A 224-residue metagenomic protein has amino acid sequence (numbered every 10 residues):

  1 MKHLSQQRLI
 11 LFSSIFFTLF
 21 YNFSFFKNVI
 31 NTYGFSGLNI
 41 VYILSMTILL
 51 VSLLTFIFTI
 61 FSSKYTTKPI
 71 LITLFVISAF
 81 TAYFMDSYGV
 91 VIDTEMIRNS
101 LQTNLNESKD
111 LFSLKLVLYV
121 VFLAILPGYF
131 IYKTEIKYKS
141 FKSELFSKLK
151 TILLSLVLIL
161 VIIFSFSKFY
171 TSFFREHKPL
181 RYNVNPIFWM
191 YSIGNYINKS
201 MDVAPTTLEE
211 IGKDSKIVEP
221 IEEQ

Functional and structural regions predicted by a protein language model:
M1-Y182: Transmembrane and membrane-interface helices of multi-pass, inner-membrane envelope-modifying transferases
F164-Q224: Membrane-interface segments at or immediately adjacent to transmembrane helices that form the boundary between
